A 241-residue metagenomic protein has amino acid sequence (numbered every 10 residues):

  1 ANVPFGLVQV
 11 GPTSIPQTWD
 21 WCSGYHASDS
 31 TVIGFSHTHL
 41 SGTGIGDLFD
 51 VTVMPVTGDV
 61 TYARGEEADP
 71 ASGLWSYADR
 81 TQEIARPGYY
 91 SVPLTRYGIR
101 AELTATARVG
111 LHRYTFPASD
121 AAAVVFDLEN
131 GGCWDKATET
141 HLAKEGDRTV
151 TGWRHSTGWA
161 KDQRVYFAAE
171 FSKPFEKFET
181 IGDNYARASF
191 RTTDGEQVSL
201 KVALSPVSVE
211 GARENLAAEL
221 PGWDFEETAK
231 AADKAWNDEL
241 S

Functional and structural regions predicted by a protein language model:
A1-S241: Accessory carbohydrate-recognition regions in carbohydrate-active enzymes
